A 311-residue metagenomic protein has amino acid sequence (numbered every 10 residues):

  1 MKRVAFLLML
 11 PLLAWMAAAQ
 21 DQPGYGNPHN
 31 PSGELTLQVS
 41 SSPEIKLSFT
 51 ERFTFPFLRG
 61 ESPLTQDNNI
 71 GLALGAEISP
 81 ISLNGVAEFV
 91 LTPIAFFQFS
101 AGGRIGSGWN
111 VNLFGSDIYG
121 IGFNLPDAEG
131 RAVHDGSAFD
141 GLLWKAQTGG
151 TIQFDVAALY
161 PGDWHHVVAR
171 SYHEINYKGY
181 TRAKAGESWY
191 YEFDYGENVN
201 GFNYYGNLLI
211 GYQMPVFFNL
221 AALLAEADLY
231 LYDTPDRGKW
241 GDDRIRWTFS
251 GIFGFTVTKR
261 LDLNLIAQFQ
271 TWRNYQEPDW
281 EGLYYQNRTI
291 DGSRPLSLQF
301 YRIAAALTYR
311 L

Functional and structural regions predicted by a protein language model:
M1-K2: N-terminal secretory signal peptides that target proteins for export/translocation
A5-A14: Bacterial N-terminal signal peptides
A19-P63, G201, Y212: Outer-membrane beta-barrel initiation region
Y25-S32, F96-G211, K239-D243, T256-T258 (+2 more regions): Outer-membrane pore/translocation modules
N27-V39, D67-P80, N84-A87, F99-G102 (+2 more regions): Transmembrane beta-strand segments that form the barrel wall of outer-membrane beta-barrel proteins
S40-S42, T54-L58, T65-D67, T92-F96 (+3 more regions): Outer-membrane beta-barrel channels and translocator barrels
S40-S42, T54-P56, S79-I81, G106-G108 (+4 more regions): Structural signature of outer-membrane beta-barrel domains
V216-R273: Glycine/small-residue-rich hydrophobic helix-like segments
